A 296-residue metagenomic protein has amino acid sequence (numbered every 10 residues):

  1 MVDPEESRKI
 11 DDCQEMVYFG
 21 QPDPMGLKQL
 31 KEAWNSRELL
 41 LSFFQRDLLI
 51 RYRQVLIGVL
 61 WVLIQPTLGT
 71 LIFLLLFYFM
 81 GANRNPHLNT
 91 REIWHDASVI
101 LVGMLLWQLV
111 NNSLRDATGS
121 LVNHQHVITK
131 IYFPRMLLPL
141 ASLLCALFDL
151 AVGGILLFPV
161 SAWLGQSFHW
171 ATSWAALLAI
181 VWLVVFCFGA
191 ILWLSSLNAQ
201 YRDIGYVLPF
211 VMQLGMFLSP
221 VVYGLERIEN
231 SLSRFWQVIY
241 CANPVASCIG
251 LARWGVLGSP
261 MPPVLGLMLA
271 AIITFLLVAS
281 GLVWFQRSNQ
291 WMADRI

Functional and structural regions predicted by a protein language model:
M1-I296: Hydrophobic transmembrane alpha-helices and immediately adjacent juxtamembrane helices of multi-pass inner-membrane
